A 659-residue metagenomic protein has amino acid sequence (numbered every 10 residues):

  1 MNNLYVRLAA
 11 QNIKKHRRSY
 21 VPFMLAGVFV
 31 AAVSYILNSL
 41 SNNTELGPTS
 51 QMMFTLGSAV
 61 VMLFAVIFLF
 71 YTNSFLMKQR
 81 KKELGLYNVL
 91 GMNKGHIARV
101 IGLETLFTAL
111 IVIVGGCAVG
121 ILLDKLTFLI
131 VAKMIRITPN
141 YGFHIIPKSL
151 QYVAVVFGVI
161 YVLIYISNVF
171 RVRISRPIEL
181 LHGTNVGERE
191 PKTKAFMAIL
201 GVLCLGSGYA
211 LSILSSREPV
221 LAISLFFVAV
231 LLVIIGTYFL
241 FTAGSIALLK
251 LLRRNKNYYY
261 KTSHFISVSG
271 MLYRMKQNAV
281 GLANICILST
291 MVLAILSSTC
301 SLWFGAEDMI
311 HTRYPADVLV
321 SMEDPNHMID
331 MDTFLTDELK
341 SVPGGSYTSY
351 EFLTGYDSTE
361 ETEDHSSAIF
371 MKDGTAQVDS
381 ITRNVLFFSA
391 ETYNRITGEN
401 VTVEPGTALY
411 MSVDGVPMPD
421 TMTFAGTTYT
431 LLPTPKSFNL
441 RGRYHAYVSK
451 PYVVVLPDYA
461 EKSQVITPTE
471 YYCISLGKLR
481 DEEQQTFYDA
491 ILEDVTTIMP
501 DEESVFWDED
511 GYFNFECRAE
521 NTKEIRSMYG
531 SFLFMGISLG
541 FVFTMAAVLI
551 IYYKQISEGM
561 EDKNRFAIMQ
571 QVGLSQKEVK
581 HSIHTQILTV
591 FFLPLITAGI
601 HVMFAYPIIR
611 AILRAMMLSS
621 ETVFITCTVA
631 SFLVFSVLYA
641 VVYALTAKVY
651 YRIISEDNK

Functional and structural regions predicted by a protein language model:
N3-L4, I174-E188, M560-E561, Y651-K659: Short cytosolic juxtamembrane segments of multi-pass membrane proteins
R17, F23, I101-V119, P191-A198 (+1 more regions): Selective transmembrane-helix segments that form parts of the transport pathway or gating/packing helices in multipass
R18-M24, V33-V60, F75-K78, L86-Y87 (+7 more regions): Peri-transmembrane interface segments
S19-L25, A32-I36, V155-I160, R189-L302 (+4 more regions): Alpha-helical transmembrane segments, especially those used as permease/efflux helices and single-pass anchors
A31-N43, Y71-N73, K82, T108-I137 (+5 more regions): Small-residue-rich transmembrane alpha-helices
L56-Y71, A546-V548: Long, hydrophobic alpha-helical segments
M309-E323, H327-M545: Basic-flanked hydrophobic alpha-helices used for secretion and membrane insertion
